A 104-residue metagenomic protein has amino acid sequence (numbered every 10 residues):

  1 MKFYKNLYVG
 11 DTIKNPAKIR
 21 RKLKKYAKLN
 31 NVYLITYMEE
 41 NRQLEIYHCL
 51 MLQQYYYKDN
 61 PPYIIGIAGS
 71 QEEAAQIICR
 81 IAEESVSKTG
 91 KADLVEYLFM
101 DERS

Functional and structural regions predicted by a protein language model:
M1-K22: Negatively charged, low-complexity tracts enriched in Asp/Glu with abundant Ser/Thr
R21-L29: Short, compositionally biased leader-like segments
K25, Y37, R80-S85, M100: A general structural signal for short secondary-structure boundary/capping elements
K28-P62: Short aromatic-glycine-(Arg/Gly/Cys) micro-motifs in beta-strand/loop hairpins
Y55-G66, T89-L94: A signal for specific C-terminal beta-sheet/loop modules enriched in small/flexible residues with GP/PG/PP motifs
N60-I64, G69-E84: A short, charged, amphipathic alpha-helix used as a generic interaction element across diverse proteins
S85-S104: Charge-dense polyanion-binding interfaces
